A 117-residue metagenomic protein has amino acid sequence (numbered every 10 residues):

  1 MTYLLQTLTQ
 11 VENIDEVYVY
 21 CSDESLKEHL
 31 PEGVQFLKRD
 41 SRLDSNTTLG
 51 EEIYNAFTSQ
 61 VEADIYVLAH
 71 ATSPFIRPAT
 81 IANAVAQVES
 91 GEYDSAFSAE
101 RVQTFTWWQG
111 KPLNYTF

Functional and structural regions predicted by a protein language model:
M1-Y20: N-terminal glycine-rich phosphate-binding loop and ensuing alpha1 helix
T9-Q10, S59, E89: Residue-level signal for alpha-helix termini/capping positions
I14, A63, S90-Y93: Short, high-confidence coil segments that cap the C-terminus of an alpha-helix and link into the following beta-strand
Y18, E24-V67, F75-N83: Short phosphate-binding loop-to-helix
V19, L68, S95-F97: Structural beta-sheet core signal
T47, E52, P74-F117: Conserved core of the sugar-phosphate nucleotidyltransferase
A71: A short SAM/SAH-binding and catalytic strip from SAM-dependent methyltransferases
